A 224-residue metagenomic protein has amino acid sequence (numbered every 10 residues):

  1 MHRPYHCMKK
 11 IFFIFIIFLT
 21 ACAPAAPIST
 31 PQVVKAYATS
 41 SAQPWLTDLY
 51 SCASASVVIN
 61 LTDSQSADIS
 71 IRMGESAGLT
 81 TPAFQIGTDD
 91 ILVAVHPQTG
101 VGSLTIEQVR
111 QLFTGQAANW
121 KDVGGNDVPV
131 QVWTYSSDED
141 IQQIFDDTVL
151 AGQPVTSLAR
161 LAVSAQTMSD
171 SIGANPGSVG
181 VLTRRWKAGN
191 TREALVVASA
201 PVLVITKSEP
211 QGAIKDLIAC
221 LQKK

Functional and structural regions predicted by a protein language model:
M1-T20: Sec-dependent bacterial lipoprotein signal peptides
C22-K224: Exported/periplasmic ABC-transporter solute-binding proteins
